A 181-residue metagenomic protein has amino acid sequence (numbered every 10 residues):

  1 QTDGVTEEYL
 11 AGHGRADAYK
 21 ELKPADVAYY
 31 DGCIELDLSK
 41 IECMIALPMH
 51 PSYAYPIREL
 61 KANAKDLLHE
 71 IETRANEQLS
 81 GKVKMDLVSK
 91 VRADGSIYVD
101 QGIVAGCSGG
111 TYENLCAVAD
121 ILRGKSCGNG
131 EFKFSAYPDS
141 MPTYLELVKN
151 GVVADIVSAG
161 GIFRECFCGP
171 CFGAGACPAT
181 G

Functional and structural regions predicted by a protein language model:
Q1-G181: Fe-S-dependent hydro-lyases/dehydratases of central metabolism
